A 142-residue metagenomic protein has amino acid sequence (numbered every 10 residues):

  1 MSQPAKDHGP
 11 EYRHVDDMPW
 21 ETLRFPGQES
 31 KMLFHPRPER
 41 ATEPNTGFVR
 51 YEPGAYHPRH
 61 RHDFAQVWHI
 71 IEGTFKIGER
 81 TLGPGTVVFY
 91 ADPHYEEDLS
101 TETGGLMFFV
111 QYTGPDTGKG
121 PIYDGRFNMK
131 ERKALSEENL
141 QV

Functional and structural regions predicted by a protein language model:
M1-T42, D124-V142: A short, N-terminal "cap"/entry segment at the start of jelly-roll beta-barrel domains of the cupin/DSBH fold
S30-P36, T42-R61, A91-Y95: Conserved short histidine dyad/triad with adjacent acidic residue
G47-Y51, I70-G73, V87, L106-V110: Short, well-ordered beta-strand segments in beta-rich or mixed alpha/beta enzyme and ligand-binding folds
P53, H62-I77: Glycine- and acidic-residue-biased ligand/ion/polar-headgroup-sensing regions
A55, T86, H94, T103-G105: Surface-exposed loop/turn positions
Y56-H62, G78-R80, D98-T101: Short histidine-centered beta-strand/loop micro-motifs that create catalytic or ligand/metal-coordination sites
I77-E97: Short acidic-glycine-tyrosine-enriched beta hairpin
E97, E102-V142: Double-stranded beta-helix
